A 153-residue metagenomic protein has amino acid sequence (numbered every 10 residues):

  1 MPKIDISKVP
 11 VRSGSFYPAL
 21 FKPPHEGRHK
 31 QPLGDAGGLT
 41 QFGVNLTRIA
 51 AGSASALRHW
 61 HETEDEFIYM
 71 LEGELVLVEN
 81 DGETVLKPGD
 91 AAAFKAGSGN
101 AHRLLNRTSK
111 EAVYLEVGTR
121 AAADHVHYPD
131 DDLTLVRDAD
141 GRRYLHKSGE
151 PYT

Functional and structural regions predicted by a protein language model:
M1-Q41, H127-T153: A short, N-terminal "cap"/entry segment at the start of jelly-roll beta-barrel domains of the cupin/DSBH fold
G27-K30, N45-H61, G99: Conserved short histidine dyad/triad with adjacent acidic residue
G34-F42, S53-E66, G82: A short beta-loop-beta micro-motif enriched in histidine and acidic residues
L46-A50, H61-V78, V117-T119: Short, conserved beta-strand element in jelly-roll/cupin
N80-A96: Short acidic-glycine-tyrosine-enriched beta hairpin
A96-A123: Ligand-binding loop in jelly-roll beta-barrel domains
